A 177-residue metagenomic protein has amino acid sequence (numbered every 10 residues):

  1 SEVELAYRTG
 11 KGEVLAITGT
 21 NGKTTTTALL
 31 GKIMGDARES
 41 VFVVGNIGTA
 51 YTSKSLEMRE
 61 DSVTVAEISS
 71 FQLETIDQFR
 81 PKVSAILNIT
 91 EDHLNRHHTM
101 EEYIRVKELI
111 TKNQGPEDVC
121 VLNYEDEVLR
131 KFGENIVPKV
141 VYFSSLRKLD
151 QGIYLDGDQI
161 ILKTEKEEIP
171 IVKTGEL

Functional and structural regions predicted by a protein language model:
S1-A16: Short, basic phosphate-binding NTP loop
V3, E39-Y51: Short beta-strand-centered segment that lines the nucleotide-binding/catalytic pocket of NTP-utilizing
E13-G19, T27-A28: ATP phosphate-binding P-loop of adenylate-forming
V14, E39-V41, P138-V140: Hydrophobic anchor at the start of a short beta-strand that flanks the dinucleotide cofactor-binding loop
T25-F42: A conserved segment at the C-terminal end of the G1
G31-D36, S53-E57, E134: Short, well-ordered alpha-helices that flank and scaffold nucleotide-derived cofactor binding pockets
M58-Y142, L146, Y154-D156, I161 (+1 more regions): Flexible active-site lid/hinge loop adjacent to a nucleotide/diphosphate and Mg2+-phosphate binding pocket
